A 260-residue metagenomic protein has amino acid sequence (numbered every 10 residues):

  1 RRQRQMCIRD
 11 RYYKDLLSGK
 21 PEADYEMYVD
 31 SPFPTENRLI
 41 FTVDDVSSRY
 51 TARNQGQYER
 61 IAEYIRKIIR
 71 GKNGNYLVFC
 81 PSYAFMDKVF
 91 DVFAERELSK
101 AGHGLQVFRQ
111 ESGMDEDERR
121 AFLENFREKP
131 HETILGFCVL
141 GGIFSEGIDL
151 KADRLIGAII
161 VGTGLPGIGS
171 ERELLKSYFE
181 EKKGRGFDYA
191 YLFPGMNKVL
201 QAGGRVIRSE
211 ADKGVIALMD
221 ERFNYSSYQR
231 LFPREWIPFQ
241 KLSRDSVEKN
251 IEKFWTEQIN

Functional and structural regions predicted by a protein language model:
R2-Q5, R9-N260: ASCE RecA-like P-loop NTPase motor cores that couple ATP hydrolysis to mechanical translocation on nucleic acids
